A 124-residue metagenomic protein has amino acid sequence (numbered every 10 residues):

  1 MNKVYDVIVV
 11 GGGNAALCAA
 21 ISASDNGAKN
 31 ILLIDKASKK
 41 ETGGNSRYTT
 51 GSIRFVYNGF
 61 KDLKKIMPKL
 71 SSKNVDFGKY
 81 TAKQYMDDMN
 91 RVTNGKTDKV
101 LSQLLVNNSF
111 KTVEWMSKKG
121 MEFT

Functional and structural regions predicted by a protein language model:
N2, S22, N94-G95: Generic signal for short, ordered secondary-structure residues within or immediately flanking folded domains
N2-A15, L32: Beta1/beta-strand and adjacent pyrophosphate-binding region of the FAD-binding site in flavoprotein oxidoreductases
A19-K29: A short, Lys/Arg-enriched amphipathic alpha-helix followed by its capping loop at the start of a domain
N30-I31, F123: Hydrophobic anchor at the start of a short beta-strand that flanks the dinucleotide cofactor-binding loop
K36-T124: Conserved N-terminal/central alpha/beta ligand/cofactor-binding core
